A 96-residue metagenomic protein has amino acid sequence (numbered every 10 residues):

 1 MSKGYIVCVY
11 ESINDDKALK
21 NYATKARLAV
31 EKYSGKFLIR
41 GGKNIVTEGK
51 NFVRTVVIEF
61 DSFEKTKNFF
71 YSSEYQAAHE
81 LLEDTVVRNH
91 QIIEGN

Functional and structural regions predicted by a protein language model:
M1-R54, D61-K67, Y71, E94-N96: Short S/T/G/P-rich N-terminal loop/turn motif that feeds into the first structured element of a domain
T66-Q91: C-terminal structural segments of small proteins and small subunits
